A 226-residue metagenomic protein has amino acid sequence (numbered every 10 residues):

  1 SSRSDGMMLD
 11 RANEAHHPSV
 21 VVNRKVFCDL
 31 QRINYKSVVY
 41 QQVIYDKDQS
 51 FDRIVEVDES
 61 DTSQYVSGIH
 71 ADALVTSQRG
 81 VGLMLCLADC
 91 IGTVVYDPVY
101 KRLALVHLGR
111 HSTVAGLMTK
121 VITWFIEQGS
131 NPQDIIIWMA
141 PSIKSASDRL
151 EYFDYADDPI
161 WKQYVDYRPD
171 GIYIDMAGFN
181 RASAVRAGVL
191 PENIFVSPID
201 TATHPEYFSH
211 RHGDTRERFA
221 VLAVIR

Functional and structural regions predicted by a protein language model:
S1-R226: Active-site microenvironment for binding and transforming phosphate-containing groups
